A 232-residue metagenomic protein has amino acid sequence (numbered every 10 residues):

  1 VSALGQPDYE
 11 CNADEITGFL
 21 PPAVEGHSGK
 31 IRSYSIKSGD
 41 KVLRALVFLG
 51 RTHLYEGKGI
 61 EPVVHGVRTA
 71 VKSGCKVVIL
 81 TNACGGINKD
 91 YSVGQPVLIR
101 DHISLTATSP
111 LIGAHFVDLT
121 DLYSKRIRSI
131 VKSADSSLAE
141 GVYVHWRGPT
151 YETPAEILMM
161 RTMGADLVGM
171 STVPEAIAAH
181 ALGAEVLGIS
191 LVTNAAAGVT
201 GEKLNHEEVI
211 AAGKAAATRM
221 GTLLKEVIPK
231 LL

Functional and structural regions predicted by a protein language model:
V1-L54, K58: N-terminal short beta-loop-beta anion/metal-coordinating cradle
S2-T17, V63-V64, S92-L105: A glycine- and small-aliphatic-rich helix-loop capping segment at beta-alpha/alpha-beta transitions that lines
G29-A45, L49-G50, T81-P154: Mid-sequence, gly/pro-rich, charge-dense loop/helix-turn segments that line enzyme active sites
F48-L49, E61-L80, C84: A generic, well-ordered mixed alpha/beta core segment in the N-terminal half of proteins
T69-V77, D90, M163, I177-E185: Alpha-helix C-terminal capping segments
M170-E208: Zn-dependent metallopeptidase/amidohydrolase metal-coordination segment
A197-L232: His/Asp/Glu-rich mid-to-C-terminal helical/loop segments that flank catalytic regions of hydrolases
